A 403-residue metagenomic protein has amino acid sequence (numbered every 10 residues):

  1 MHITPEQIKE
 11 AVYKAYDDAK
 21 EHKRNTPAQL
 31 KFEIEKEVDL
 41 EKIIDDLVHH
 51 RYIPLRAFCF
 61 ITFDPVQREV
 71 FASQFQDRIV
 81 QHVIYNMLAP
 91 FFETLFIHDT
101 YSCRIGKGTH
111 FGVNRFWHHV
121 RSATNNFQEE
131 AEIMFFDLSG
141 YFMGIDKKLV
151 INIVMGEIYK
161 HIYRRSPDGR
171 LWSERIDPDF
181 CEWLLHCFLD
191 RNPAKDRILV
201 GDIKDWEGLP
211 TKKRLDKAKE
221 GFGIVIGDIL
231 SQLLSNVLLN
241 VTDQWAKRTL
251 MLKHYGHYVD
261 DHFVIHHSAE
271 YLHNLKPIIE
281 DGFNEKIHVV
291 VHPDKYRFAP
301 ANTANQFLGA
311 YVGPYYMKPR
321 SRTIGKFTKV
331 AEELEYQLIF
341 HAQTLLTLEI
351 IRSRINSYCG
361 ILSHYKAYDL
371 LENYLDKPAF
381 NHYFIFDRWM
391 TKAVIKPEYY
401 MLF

Functional and structural regions predicted by a protein language model:
M1-E41, H49, Y400-F403: Non-catalytic, polymerase-adjacent accessory regions of viral genome-replication enzymes
H2, Y85-D146: Active-site-proximal segment of RNA-dependent polymerases
R24-T26, L55-Q81, L95-K107, N192 (+1 more regions): Short, conserved non-catalytic motifs in the polymerase core
L55-A57, G256-D260, D294: Short Gly/Ser/Thr- and Asp/Glu-enriched loop/turn motifs at secondary-structure junctions
S73, H82, D205-G221, Q244 (+2 more regions): Right-hand nucleic-acid polymerase module
N126-V259, F263-K276, L402: Conserved polymerase palm-domain catalytic core
I158, I162, E280-V289: A common structural junction motif
